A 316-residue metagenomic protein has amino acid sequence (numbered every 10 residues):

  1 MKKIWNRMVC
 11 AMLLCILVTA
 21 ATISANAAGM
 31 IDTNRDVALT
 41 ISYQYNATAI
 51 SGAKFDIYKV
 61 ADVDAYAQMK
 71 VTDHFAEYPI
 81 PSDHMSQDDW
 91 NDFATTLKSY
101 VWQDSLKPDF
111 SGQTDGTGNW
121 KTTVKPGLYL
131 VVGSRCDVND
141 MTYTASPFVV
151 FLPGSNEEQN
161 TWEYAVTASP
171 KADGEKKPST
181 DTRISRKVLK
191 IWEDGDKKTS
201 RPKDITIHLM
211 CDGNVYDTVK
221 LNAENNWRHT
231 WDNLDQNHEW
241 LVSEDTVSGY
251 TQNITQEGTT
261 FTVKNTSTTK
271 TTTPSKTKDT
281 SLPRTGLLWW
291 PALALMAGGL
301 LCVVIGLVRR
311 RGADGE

Functional and structural regions predicted by a protein language model:
K2-E316: Solvent-exposed loop/turn and edge beta-strand elements of beta-rich ligand-binding domains
